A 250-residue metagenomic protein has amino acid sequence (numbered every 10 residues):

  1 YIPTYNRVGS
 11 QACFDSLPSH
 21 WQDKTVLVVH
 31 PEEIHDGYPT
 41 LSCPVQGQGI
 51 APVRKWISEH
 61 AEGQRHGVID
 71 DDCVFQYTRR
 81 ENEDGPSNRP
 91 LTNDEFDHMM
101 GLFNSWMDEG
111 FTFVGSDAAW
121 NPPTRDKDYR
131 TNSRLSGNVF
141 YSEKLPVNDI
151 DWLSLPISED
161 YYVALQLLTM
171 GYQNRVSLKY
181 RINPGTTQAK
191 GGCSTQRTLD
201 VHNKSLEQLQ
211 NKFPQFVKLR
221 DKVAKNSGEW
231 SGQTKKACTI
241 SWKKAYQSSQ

Functional and structural regions predicted by a protein language model:
Y1-D23, E32-G37: Short, well-formed alpha-helical segments that are part of the catalytic scaffolds of diverse glycosyltransferases
Y5-G9, Q48, K144-P146: Short beta->alpha connector loops
R7-V8, E33-I34, D72-V74, A119-P122 (+2 more regions): Short, solvent-exposed loop/turn segments at secondary-structure junctions
S19-V26, Y38-L41, S105-T112, G171-Q173 (+1 more regions): Structural alpha-beta junctions
L27, H66-D70, T112-D117, N174-S177 (+1 more regions): A structural signal for short, well-ordered beta-strand segments and their strand-loop junctions that often border
L27-I69, V74-T92: Active-site-proximal specificity loops/subdomain of glycosyltransferases
F75-Y162, T169: Conserved catalytic core of nucleotide-sugar-dependent glycosyltransferases
L155-I157, Y161-Q250: C-terminal catalytic/acceptor-binding lobe
